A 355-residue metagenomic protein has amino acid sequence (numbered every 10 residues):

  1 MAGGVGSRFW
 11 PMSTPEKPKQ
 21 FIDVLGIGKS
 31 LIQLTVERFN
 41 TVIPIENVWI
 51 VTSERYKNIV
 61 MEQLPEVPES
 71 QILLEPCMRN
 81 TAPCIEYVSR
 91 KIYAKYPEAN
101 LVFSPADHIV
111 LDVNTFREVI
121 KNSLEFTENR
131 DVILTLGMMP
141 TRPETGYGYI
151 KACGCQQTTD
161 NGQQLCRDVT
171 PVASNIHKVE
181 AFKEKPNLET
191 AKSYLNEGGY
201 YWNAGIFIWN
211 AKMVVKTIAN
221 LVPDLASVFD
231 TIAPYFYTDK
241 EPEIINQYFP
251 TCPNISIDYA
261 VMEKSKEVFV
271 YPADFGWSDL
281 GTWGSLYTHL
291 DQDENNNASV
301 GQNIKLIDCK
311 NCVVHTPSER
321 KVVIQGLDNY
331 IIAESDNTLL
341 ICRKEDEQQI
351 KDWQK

Functional and structural regions predicted by a protein language model:
M1-A2, V51, V102-P105, T135-M139 (+2 more regions): Short beta-strand segments
R8-P11, P15, L25-P105, L111-K121: Conserved N-terminal catalytic core of the sugar/cofactor nucleotidyltransferase
I32, V88, D107, I150 (+3 more regions): Residue-level signal for inorganic ion chemistry
V113-Q157, S174-F249, F269, E319 (+1 more regions): Conserved core of the sugar-phosphate nucleotidyltransferase
C155-L165: Arg/Gly-rich low-complexity intrinsically disordered repeat tracts
D168-V169: Intrinsic, low-complexity polybasic segments
A211-M213, I218-K355: Left-handed beta-helix
